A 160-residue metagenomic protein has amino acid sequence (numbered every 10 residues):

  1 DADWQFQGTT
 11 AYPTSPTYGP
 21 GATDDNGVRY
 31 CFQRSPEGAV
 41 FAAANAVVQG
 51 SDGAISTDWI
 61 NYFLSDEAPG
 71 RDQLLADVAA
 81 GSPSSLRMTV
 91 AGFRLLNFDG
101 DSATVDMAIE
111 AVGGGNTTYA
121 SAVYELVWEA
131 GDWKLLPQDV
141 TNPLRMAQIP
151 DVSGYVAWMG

Functional and structural regions predicted by a protein language model:
D1-S15, V152-G160: N-terminal low-complexity, Pro/Thr-rich disordered segments that flank secretion/membrane-targeting signals
Q5-V78: Core segments of small alpha/beta cavity-forming domains
A79-G115: Surface-exposed, charged secondary-structure patches
A91-L95, S121-V127: Hydrophobic/aromatic beta-strand elements that line small-molecule binding cavities or substrate pockets in beta-rich
G114-T117, L144-R145: Extracytoplasmic/secreted cell-surface and envelope-processing proteins
Y119-A120, L136: Extracellular and select intracellular beta-sandwich modules with Ser/Thr-enriched, small-residue motifs on
E125-G131, L136: Mixed-charge, glycine-accented linear interaction segment located at domain edges/termini
P137-G160: Low-complexity, intrinsically disordered terminal/linker segments enriched in charged and Gly/Pro repeats
